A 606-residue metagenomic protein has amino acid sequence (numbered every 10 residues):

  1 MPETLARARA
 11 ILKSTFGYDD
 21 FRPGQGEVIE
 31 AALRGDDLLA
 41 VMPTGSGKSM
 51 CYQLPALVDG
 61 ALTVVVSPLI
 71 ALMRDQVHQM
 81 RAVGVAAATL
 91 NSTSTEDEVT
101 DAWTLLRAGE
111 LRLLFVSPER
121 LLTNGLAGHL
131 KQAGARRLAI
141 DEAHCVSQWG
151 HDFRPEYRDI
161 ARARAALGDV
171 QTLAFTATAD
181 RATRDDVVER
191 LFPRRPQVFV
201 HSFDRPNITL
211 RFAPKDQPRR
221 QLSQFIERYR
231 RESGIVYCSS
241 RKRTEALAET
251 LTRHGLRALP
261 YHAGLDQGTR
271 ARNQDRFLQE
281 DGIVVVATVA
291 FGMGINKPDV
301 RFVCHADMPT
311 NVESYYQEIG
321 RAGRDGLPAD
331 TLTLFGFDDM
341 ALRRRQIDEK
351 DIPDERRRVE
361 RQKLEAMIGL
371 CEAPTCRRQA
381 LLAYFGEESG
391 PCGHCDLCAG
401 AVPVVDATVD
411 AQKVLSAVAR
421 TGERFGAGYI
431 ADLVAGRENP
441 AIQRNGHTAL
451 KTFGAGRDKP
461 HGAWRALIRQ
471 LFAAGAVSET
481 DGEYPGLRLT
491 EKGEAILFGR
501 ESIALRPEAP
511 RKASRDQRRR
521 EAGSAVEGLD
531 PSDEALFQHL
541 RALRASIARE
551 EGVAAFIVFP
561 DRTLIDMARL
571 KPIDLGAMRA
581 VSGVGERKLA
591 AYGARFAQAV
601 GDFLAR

Functional and structural regions predicted by a protein language model:
M1-A8, V359-R361, E388-R606: Accessory DNA-binding and partner-docking regions appended to nucleic-acid-acting proteins, especially the terminal
P2, A6-T15, D19-P23, E27-S49 (+5 more regions): Helicase motor core with emphasis on the C-terminal RecA-like subdomain
G168, R230, P374, E423 (+1 more regions): Flexible coil/turn residues that form the inter-helical turn or adjacent wing/linker of helix-turn-helix
E355-F385: Short, charged low-complexity linear segments at domain edges
